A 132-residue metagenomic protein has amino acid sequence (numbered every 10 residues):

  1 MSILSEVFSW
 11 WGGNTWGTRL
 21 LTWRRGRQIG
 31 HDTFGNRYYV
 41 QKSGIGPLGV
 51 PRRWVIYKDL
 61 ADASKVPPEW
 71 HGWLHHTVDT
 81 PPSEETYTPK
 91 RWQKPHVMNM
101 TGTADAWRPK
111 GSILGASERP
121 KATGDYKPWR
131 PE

Functional and structural regions predicted by a protein language model:
M1-N36, Q41-E132: N- and C-terminal low-complexity/disordered segments
